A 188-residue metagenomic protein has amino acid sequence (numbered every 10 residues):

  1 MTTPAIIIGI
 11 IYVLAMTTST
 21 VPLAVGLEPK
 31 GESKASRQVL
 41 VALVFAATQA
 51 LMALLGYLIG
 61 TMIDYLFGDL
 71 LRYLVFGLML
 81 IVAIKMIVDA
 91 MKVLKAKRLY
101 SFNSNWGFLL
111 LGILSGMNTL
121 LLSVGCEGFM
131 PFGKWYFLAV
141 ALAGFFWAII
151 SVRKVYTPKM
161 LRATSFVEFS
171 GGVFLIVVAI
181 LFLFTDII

Functional and structural regions predicted by a protein language model:
M1-I8, L58-L70, G125-W135, L183-I188: Helix-coil boundary and interhelical linker segments in multi-pass alpha-helical membrane proteins
T3-T61, E127-F129: Juxtamembrane transmembrane-helix termini in multi-pass membrane transport proteins
P4-P22, D69-M79, P131-F146: Structural signature of hydrophobic alpha-helical transmembrane segments
L23-V25, L55, L122, A143-T157: Transmembrane alpha-helical segments of integral membrane proteins
L51-L58, L114-E127, L175-I188: Hydrophobic alpha-helical transmembrane segments in multi-pass integral membrane proteins
Y65-L94, A163-I188: Selective transmembrane alpha-helices of multi-pass membrane proteins
K85-S115: Alpha-helical multi-pass membrane helix bundles of inner-membrane/thylakoid proteins, especially permease cores
